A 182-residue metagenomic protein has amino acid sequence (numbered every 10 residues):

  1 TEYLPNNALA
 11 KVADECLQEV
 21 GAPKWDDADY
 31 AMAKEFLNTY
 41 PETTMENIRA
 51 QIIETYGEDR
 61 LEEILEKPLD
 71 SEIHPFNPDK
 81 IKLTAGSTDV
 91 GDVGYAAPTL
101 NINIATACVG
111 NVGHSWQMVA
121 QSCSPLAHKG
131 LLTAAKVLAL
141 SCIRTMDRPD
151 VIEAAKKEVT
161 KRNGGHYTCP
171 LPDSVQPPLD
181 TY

Functional and structural regions predicted by a protein language model:
T1-Y182: Metal-dependent amide/peptide-bond hydrolase catalytic core, centered on the "pita-bread" metallohydrolase fold
